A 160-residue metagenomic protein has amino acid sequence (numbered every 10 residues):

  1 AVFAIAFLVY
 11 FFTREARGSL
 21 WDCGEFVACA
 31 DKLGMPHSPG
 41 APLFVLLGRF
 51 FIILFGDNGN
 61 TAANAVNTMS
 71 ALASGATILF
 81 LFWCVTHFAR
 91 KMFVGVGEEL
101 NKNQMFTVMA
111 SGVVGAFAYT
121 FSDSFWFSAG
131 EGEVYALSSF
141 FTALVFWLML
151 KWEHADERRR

Functional and structural regions predicted by a protein language model:
A1-L20, Y119-F121: Transmembrane signal-anchor helices characteristic of membrane glycosylation enzymes that use polyprenol
A1-V9, A76-F80, T86-H87, V96-V113: Start-transfer (signal-anchor) and selected internal transmembrane alpha helices of multi-pass inner/ER membrane
V2, V27-C29, A62, S111 (+3 more regions): Hydrophobic transmembrane alpha-helices of multi-pass secondary transporters, especially the MFS 12-helix bundle
V9, T13-R14, G48, I52 (+4 more regions): Membrane-water interface at transmembrane helix exits
F11, G59-N67, M92-M105, G112-S139: Aromatic- and kink-enriched transmembrane "portal" helix at the membrane-lumen/periplasm boundary that abuts
R14-F26, P36-G48, N64: Extracytoplasmic catalytic/substrate-binding loops of multi-pass membrane glycan-assembly enzymes
G48-I52, V66-A89, F93, A118 (+2 more regions): Transmembrane alpha-helices of multi-pass, membrane-embedded glycan-processing enzymes that use lipid-linked
A89, L100-F106, V145-R160: Membrane-interface transmembrane helices that cradle and orient dolichyl/undecaprenyl
